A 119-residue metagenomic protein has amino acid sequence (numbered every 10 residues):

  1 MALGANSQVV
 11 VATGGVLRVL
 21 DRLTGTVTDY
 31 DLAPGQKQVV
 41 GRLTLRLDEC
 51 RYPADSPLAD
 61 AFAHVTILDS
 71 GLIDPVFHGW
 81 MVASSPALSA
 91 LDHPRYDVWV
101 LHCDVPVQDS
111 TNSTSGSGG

Functional and structural regions predicted by a protein language model:
L3-G119: N- and C-terminal low-complexity/disordered segments
